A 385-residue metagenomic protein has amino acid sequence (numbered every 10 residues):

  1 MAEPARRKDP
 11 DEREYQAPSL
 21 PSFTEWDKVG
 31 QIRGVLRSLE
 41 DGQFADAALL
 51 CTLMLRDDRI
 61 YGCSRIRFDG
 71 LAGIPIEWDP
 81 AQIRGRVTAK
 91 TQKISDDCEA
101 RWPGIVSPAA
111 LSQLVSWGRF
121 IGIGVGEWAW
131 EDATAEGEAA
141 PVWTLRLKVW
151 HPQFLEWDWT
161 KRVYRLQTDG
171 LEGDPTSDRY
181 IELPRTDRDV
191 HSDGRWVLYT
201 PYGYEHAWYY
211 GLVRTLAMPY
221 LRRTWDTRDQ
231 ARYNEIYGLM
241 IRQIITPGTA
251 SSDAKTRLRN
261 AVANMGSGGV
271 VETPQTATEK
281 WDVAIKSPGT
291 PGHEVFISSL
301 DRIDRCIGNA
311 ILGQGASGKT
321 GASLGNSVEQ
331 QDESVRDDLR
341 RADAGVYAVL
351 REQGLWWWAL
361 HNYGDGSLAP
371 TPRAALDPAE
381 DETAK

Functional and structural regions predicted by a protein language model:
A2-M54, L71, G85, A89-S267 (+1 more regions): Structured, contiguous alpha/beta core segments that scaffold functional sites
I66-R67, L71, I307: Detector for short helical micro-motifs
I76, P80: Glycan-recognition surfaces in beta-rich domains, encompassing non-catalytic CBMs and lectin-like receptor-binding
A129, N234-T246, S267-K280, G315-L324 (+1 more regions): Core alpha/beta catalytic barrel or barrel-like domain that forms the active/cofactor pocket in diverse metabolic
P247, K286-P288, A375-A379: Short strand-loop junctions, especially beta-strand C-caps/beta-turns that link beta-sheets to coils or alpha-helices
T249-K319: Long, contiguous, structured domain-core segments that constitute the functional module of a protein
E294-K385: C-terminal helix-loop subdomains that flank or include functional centers
